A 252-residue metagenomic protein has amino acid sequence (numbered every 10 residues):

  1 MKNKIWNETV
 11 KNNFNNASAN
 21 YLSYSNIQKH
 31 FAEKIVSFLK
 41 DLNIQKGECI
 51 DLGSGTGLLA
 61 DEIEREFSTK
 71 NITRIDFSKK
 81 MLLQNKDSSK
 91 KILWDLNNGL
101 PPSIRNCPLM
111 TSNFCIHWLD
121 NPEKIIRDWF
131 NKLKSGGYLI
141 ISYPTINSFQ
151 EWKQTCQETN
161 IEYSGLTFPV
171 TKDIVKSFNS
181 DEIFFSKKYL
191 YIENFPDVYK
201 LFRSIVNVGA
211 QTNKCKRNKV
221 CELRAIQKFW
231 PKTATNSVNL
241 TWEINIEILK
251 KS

Functional and structural regions predicted by a protein language model:
M1-S18: N-terminal, positively charged/glycine-rich alpha-helical extensions of SAM-dependent methyltransferases
Y24-I27, T56-L58, F185-S252: Conserved Class I S-adenosyl-L-methionine
N26-K46: Conserved alpha-helix/loop element of class I SAM-dependent methyltransferases that forms part of the SAM/SAH-binding
I50-L100: Class I SAM-dependent methyltransferase SAM/SAH-binding core
P108-P122: A short SAM/SAH-binding and catalytic strip from SAM-dependent methyltransferases
E123-S135: A short glycine-rich, Lys/Arg-flanked "PGG" loop and its adjoining helix->strand segment in the class I
G136-D197, Q211-V220: Conserved catalytic/acceptor-binding region of the Class I
